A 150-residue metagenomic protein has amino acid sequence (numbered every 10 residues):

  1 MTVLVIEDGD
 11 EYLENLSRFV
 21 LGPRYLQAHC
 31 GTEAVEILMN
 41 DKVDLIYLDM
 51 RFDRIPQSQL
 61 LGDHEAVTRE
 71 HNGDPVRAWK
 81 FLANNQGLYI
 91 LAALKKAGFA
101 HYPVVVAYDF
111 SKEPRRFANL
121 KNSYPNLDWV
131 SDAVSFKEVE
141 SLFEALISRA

Functional and structural regions predicted by a protein language model:
M1-E11, L16: Conserved acidic segment of CheY-like receiver
M1-L4, K42-Y47, A100-A107, L127-D128: Hydrophobic beta-strand segments of well-ordered beta-sheets in folded domains
I6-D10, A107-D109, D132-V134: Structural motif
D10-E11, Q27-L45, D49, D53-S58 (+1 more regions): Acidic, metal-coordinating helix/loop segments flanking the phosphotransfer/catalytic sites of two-component signaling
L16-V20, R116-Y124: Short, aromatic/basic amphipathic alpha-helical patches
V20-L26: A generic structural motif
E33, K112-L120, S131-I147: C-terminal output helix
T68-K96, A100-K121: A short, hydrophobic beta-strand element within the central beta-sheet of small alpha/beta folds
